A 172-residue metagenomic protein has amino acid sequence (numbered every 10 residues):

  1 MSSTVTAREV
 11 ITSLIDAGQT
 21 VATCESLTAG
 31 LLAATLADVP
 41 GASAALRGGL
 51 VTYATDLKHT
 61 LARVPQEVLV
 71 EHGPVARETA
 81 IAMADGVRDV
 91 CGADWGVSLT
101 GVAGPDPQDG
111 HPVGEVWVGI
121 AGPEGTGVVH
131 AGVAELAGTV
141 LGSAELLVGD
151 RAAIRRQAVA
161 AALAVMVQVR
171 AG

Functional and structural regions predicted by a protein language model:
M1-G172: Short alpha-helical segments enriched in small residues
